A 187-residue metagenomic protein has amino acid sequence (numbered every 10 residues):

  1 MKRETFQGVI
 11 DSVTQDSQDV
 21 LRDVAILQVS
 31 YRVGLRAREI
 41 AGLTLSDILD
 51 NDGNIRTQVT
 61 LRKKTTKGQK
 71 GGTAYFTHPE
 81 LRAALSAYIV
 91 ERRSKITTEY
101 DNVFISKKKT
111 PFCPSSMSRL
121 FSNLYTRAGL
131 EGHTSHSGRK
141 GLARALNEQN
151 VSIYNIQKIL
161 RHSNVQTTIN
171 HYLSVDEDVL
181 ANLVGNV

Functional and structural regions predicted by a protein language model:
M1-Q7, I105-T110: Flexible interdomain linker/hinge and immediately adjacent N-terminus of the catalytic tyrosine-recombinase domain
E4-V33, I96: Basic, Lys/Arg- and aromatic-enriched nucleic-acid-binding interface segment
D11-S17, S118-Y154, K158: Short, basic (Lys/Arg/His-rich) helix/loop patches that form interaction surfaces in the mid-to-C-terminal regions
I26, E39-L43, I156: Alpha-helix N-cap/helix-start motif at helix boundaries, enriched for small hydrophobics
G42-G71, Y75: Conserved tyrosine-mediated DNA breakage-rejoining catalytic core shared by Y-recombinases
I48-D50, E131, S152-N170: Short, polar N-cap/turn motifs at the start of nucleic acid-interacting alpha helices
T65-K67, V165-G185: Catalytic-site neighborhood detector that most strongly recognizes the C-terminal catalytic loop/helix of tyrosine
T66-S86, D101-F121: C-terminal catalytic core of Y-nucleophile DNA break-rejoin enzymes
